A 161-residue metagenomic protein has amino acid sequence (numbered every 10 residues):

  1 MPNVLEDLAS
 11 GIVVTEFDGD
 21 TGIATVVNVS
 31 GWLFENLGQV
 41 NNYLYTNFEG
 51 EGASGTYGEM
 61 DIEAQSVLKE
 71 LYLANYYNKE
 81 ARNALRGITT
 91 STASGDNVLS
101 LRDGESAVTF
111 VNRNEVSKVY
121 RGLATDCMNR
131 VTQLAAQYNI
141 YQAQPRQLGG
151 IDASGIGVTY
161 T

Functional and structural regions predicted by a protein language model:
M1-D61, Q133-T161: Conserved short "hinge" loops at termini or chain/domain junctions
V27-R130, Q137: Divalent metal-cofactor coordination and adjacent catalytic microenvironments
